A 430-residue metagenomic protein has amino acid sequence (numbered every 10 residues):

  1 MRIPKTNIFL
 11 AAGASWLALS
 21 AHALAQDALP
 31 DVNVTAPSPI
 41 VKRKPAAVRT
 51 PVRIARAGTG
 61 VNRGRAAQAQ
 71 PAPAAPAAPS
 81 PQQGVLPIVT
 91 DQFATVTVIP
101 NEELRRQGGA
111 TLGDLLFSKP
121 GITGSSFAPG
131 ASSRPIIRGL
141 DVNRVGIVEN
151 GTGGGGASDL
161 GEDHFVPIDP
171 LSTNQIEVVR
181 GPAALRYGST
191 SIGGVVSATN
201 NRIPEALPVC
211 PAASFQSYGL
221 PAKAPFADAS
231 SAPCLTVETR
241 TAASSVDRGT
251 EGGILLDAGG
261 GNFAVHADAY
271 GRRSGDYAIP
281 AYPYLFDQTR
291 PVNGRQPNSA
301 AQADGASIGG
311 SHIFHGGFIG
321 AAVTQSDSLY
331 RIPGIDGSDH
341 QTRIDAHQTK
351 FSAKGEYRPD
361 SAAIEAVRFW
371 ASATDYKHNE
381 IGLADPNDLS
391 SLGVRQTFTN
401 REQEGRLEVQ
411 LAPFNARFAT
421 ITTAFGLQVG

Functional and structural regions predicted by a protein language model:
P37-Q107, R134, T152: N-terminal periplasmic "start-of-domain" segments of outer-membrane beta-barrel proteins
T90-T97, R105-T111, S125-S172, R180-A227 (+1 more regions): Flexible, glycine/serine/threonine-rich loop segments and coil->beta-strand junctions that form periplasmic-facing
L104, L116, I176-E177, V196-A198 (+2 more regions): Non-catalytic regulatory/gating segments with a bias toward low-complexity or hydrophobic composition
Q107, T111, S132, D163 (+7 more regions): Transmembrane beta-barrel architecture of outer-membrane proteins
A184, P233-C234, E238-R240, S244-A346: Periplasmic-side early beta-strands and strand-to-turn transitions of outer-membrane beta-barrels
Y187, I203-S217, A222-L235, N262 (+3 more regions): Short loop/turn motifs that connect adjacent beta-strands in outer-membrane beta-barrel proteins
A198, G252-G260, I308-H312, A353-Y357 (+1 more regions): Residues on the lipid-exposed face of transmembrane beta-strands in outer-membrane beta-barrel proteins
S299, G316-E365, D375-E402: Flexible loop and strand-edge segments within Gram-negative outer membrane beta-barrel domains
